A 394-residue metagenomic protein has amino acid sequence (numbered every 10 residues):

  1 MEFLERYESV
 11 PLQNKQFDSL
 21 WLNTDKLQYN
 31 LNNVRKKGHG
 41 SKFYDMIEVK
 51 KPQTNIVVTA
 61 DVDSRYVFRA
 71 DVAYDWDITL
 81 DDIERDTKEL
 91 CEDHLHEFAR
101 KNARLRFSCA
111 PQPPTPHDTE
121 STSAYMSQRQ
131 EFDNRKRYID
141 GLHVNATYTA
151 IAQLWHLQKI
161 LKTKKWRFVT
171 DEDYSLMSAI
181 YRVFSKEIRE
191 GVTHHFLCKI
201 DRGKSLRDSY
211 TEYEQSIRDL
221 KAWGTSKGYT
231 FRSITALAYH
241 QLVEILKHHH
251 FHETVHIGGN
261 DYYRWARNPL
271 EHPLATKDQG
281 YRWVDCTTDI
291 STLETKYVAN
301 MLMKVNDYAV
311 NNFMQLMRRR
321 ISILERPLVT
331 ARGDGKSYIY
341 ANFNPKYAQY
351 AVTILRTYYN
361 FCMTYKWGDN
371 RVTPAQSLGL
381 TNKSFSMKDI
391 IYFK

Functional and structural regions predicted by a protein language model:
F3-T163: RNase H-like nuclease fold core
W21-T24, V67-R69, R167-D171, A309 (+1 more regions): A structural signal for short, well-ordered beta-strand segments and their strand-loop junctions that often border
C109-K162, F251-K304, G335, I339-Y340: Intrinsically disordered, low-complexity acidic Ser/Thr-rich regulatory segments
L154, Q158-I180: Acidic/histidine-rich, metal-coordinating catalytic segments
D171-S175, I180-I234, Y239: Conserved beta-strand -> loop -> alpha-helix junction used to position metal-binding or nucleic-acid-contacting
H252, I257-D261, A266-P269, V284-D285 (+7 more regions): C-terminal domain-tail junction helix/linker
V305-G335: Short amphipathic alpha-helical "interface-anchor" segments enriched in bulky aromatics
